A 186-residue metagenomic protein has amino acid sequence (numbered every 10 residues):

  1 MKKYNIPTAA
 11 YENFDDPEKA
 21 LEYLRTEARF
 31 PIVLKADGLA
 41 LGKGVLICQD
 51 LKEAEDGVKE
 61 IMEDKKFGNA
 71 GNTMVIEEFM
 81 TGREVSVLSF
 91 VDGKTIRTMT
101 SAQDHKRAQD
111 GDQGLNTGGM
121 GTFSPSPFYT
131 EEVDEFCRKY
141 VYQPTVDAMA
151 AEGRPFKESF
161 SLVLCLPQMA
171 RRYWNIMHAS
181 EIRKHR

Functional and structural regions predicted by a protein language model:
M1-G44: A conserved helix-loop-beta module that forms one wall/lid of the active-site cleft in ATP-utilizing catalytic domains
G44-R186: Internal nucleotide-binding/catalytic subdomain
